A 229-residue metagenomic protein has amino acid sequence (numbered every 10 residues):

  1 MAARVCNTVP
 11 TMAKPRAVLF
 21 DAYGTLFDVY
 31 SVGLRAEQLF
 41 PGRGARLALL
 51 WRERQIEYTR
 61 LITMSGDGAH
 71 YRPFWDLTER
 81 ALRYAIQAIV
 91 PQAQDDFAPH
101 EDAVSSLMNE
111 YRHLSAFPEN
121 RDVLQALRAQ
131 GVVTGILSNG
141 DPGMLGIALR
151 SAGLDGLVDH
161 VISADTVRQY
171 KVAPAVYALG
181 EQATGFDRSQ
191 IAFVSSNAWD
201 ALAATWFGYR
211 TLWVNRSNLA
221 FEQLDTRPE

Functional and structural regions predicted by a protein language model:
M1-R16, Q92-A103: Basic/polar N-terminal segments that are highly enriched at the extreme N-terminus, encompassing both cleavable
T8-V18, Q125, L137, D141-E229: Asp-based, Mg2+/Mn2+-dependent phosphohydrolase catalytic module
T11-I56: Active-site neighborhood of HAD-like aspartate-dependent phosphohydrolases
V32, L47, A103, L154-L157: Hydrophobic side chains within well-formed alpha-helices
L34-R35, L50, R80-Y84, S106 (+2 more regions): Alpha-helical elements of Rossmann-like donor-binding domains used by nucleotide-donor carbohydrate transfer enzymes
A45, Y58-S106: A metal-dependent, Asp-based hydrolase signature
H100-R150, I162-A164: Substrate-recognition element of Asp-dependent hydrolases with the DxDx(T/V) motif
